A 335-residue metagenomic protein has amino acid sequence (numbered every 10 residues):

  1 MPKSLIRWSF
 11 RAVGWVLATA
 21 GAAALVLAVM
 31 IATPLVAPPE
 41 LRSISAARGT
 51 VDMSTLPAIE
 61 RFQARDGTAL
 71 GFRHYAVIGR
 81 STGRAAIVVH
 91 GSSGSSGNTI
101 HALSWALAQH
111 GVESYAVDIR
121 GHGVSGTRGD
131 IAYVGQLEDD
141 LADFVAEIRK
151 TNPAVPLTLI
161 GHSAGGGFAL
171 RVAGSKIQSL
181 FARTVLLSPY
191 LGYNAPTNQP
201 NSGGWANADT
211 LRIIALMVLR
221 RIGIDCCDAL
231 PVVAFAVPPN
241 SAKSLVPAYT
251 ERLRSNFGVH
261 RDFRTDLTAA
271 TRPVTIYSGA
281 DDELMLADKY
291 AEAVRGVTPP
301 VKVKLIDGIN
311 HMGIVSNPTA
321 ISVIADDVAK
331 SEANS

Functional and structural regions predicted by a protein language model:
P2-A64, G71-V77: An N-terminal hydrophobic leader/cap segment in hydrolases
S92-W105, D288: The serine-hydrolase catalytic nucleophile loop
S93-S96, H122-P156: Catalytic nucleophile-loop/oxyanion-hole region of alpha/beta-hydrolase and closely related hydrolase-like folds
L107-G126: Conserved alpha/beta-hydrolase
V185-A195: Active-site nucleophile loop of the alpha/beta-hydrolase fold
A270, I276-S278: Short beta-strand/loop motif that positions the catalytic acidic residue of the alpha/beta-hydrolase fold
E283-K289: Conserved alpha/beta-hydrolase "acid-adjacent" motif
I309-T319: Catalytic histidine-centered segment of alpha/beta-hydrolase-like enzymes
